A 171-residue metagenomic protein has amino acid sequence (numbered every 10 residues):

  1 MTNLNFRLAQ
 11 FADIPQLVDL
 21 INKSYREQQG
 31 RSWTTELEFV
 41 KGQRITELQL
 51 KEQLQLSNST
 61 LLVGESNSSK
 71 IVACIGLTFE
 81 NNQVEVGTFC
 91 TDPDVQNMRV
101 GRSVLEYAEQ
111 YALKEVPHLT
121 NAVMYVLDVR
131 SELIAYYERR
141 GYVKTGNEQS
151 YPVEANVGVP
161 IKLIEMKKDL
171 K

Functional and structural regions predicted by a protein language model:
M1-P15, K168-K171: Conserved N-terminal entry element of GNAT/NAT acetyltransferase domains
Q10, T78, G87, D92 (+2 more regions): Residue-level recognition of the GNAT/N-acetyltransferase active site
N22-L50: Conserved GNAT-fold acetyl-CoA-binding loop/helix
Q43-V63: A short helix-loop-beta-strand connector motif used in the catalytic cores of GNAT acetyltransferases and, in some
V63, K70-T78, E85-C90: Conserved beta-strand in the GNAT
K70, D92-E106, D128-A135, R139: Conserved glycine-rich acetyl-CoA-binding loop
S103-N121: Conserved acyl-CoA
H118-K171: C-terminal "cap" of GNAT-fold acetyltransferases
